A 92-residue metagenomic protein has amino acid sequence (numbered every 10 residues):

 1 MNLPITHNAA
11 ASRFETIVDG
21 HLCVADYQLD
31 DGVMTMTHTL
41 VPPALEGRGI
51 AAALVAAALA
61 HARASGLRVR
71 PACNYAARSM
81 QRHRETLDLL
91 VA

Functional and structural regions predicted by a protein language model:
M1-T39: N-terminal first-folded block
A11, E46, G66-R68: Intrinsically disordered, low-complexity sequence elements enriched in Ser/Thr/Gly/Pro
P42: Residue-level recognition of the GNAT/N-acetyltransferase active site
L45, G49-L54: Conserved acetyl-CoA pyrophosphate-binding loop and the N-cap/start of the following alpha-helix in GNAT-like
A57-A92: C-terminal structural segments of small proteins and small subunits
